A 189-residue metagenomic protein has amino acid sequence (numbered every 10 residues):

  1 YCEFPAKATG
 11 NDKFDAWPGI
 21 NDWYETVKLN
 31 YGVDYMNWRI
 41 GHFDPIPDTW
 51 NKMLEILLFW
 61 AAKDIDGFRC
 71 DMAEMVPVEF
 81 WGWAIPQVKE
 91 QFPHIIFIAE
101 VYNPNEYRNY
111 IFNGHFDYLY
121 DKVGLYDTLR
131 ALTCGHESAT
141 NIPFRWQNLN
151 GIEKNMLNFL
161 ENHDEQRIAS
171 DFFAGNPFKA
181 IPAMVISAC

Functional and structural regions predicted by a protein language model:
Y1-F59, A84: Substrate-binding/active-site clefts of carbohydrate-active enzymes
E25, N150-G175: Active-site clefts of carbohydrate-active enzymes
D44-I46, R69-M72, I168-P177: Active-site rim elements
K52, V76-F80, G175-A180: Short, glycine/acidic-rich beta->alpha junctions
E55-L58, D66-M156, V185-I186: Active-site-proximal helices and loops of the catalytic beta/alpha 8
K89, P93, E161-D164, F173 (+1 more regions): Hydrophobic alpha-helix feature that most strongly marks membrane-spanning transmembrane helices and their immediate
I181-C189: Hydrophobic targeting/anchoring helices
